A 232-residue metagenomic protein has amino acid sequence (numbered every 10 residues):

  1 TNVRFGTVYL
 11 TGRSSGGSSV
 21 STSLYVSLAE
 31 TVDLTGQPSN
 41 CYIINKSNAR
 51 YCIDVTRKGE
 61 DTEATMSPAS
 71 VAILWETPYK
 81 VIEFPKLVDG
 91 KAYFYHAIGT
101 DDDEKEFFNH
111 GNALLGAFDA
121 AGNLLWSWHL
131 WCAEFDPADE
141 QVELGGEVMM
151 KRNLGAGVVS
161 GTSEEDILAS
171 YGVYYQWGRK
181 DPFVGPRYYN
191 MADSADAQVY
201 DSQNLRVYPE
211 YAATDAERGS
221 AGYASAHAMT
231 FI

Functional and structural regions predicted by a protein language model:
T11-S15, Y25-I232: Short, compositionally biased
S19-S21: A structural signal for beta-strand boundary/capping segments at domain termini and interdomain linkers
